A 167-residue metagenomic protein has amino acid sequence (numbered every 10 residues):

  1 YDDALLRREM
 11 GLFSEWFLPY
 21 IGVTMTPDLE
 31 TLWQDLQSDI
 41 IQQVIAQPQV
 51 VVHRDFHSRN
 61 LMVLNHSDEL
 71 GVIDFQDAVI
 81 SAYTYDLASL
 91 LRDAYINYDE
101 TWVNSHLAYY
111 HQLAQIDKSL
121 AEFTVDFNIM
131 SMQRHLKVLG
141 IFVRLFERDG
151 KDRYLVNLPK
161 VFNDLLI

Functional and structural regions predicted by a protein language model:
Y1-H53, M62-H66, L70-I73: ATP-dependent phospho-/nucleotidyl transfer catalytic cores
D2, M25-L29, V125-N128, G150-Y154: Residue-level recognition of alpha-helical structural elements
L6, L29-W33, V103, M132 (+1 more regions): Hydrophobic packing residues in well-ordered alpha-helices of helical domains and bundles
G11-I21, Y83-D117, M132-D149, V161-L166: Active-site activation/catalytic loop segments of kinase-like enzymes and analogous catalytic loops in related
F56: Hydrophobic HxD+1 residue recognition
L61, I80-A82: Conserved protein kinase catalytic core
D74-A78: Activation of the activation-loop gatekeeper triad in protein kinase-fold domains
D117-I129: Acidic, serine/threonine- and proline-rich low-complexity regulatory regions
